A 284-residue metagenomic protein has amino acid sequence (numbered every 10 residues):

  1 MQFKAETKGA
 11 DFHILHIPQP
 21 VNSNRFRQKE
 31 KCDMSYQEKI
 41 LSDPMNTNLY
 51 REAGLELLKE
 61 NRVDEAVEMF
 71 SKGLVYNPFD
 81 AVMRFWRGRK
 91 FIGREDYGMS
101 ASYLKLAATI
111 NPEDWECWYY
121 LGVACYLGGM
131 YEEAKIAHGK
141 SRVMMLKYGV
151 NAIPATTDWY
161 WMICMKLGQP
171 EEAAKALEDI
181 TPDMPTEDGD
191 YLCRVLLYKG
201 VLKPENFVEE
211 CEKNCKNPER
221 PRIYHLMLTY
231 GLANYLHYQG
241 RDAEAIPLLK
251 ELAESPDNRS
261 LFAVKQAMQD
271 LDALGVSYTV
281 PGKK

Functional and structural regions predicted by a protein language model:
M1-L55, K59-E60, Q266, T279-K284: N-terminal leader/linker segments that initiate helical-solenoid repeat arrays
Y36-Q37, F70, Y97, L104 (+2 more regions): Hydrophobic/aromatic packing residues within the alpha-helices of TPR/SEL1-like helical repeat arrays
E38-K39, K72-G73, L106-A107, S141 (+2 more regions): Canonical positions in the second alpha-helix
S42, Y76, I110, M144-Y148 (+3 more regions): Structural marker of alpha-solenoid helical repeat scaffolds
L55, R89, V123, M162-M165 (+2 more regions): Residue-level recognition of tetratricopeptide repeat
